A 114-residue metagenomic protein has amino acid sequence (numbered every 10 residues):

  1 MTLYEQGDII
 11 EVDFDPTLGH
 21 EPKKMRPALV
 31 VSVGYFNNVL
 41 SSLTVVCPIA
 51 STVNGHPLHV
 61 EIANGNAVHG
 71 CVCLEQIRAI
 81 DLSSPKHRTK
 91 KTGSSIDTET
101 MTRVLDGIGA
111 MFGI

Functional and structural regions predicted by a protein language model:
M1-I114: Conserved functional hotspots at enzyme active or ligand-binding sites that engage polyanionic ligands
